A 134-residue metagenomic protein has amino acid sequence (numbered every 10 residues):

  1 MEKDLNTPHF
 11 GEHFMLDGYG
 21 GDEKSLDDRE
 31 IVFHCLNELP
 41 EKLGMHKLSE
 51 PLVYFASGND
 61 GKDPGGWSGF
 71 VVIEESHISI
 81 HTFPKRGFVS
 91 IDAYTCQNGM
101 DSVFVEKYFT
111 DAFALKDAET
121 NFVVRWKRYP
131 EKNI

Functional and structural regions predicted by a protein language model:
M1-I134: Polybasic/polar functional segments that serve as interface/processing modules
